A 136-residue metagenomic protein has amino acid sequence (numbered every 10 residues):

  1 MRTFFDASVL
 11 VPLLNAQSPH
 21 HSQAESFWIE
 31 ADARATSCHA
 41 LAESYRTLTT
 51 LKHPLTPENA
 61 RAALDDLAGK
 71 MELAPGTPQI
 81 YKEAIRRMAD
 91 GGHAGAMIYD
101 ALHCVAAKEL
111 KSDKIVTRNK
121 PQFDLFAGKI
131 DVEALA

Functional and structural regions predicted by a protein language model:
M1, C104-A136: Acidic, PIN/NYN-like endoribonuclease modules and their adjacent C-terminal/linker elements
M1-T36, T50-A62: Short, well-structured N-terminal submotif of metal-dependent ribonuclease cores
F5-D6, T36-S37, A96-M97, N119-K120 (+1 more regions): Histidine- and aromatic-rich ligand-binding microenvironments
S8-V9, H39, L102, P121: Alpha-helix/helix-capping structural signal
A33-A35, G69, A74: Short loop->beta-strand "edge-of-pocket" segments that line small-molecule binding or catalytic clefts across diverse
C38-R46: Short, conserved active-site loops that position catalytic residues or coordinate cofactors/metal ions across diverse
E72-R118: Active-site neighborhoods of divalent-metal-dependent phosphate/nucleic-acid chemistry enzymes
